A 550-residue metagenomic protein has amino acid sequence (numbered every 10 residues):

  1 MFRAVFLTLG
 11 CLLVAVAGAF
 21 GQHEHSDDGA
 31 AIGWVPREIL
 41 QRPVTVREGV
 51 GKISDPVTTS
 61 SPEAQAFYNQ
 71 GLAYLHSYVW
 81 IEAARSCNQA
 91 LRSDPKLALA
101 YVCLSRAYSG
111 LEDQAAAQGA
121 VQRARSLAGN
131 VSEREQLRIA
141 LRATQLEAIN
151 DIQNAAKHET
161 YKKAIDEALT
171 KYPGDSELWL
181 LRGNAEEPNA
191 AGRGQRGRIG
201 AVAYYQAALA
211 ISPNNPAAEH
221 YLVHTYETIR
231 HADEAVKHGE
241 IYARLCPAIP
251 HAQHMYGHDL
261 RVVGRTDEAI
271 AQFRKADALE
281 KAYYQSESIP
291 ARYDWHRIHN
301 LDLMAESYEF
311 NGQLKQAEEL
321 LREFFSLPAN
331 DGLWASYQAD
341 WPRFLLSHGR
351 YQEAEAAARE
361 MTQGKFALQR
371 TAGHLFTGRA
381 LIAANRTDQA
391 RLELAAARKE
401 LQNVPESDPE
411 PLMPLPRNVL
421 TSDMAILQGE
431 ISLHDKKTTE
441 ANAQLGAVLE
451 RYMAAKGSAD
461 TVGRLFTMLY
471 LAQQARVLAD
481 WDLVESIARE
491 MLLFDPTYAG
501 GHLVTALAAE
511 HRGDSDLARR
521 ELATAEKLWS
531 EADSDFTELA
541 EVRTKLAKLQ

Functional and structural regions predicted by a protein language model:
S60-Q89, A143-A155, I431: Alpha-helical segment of the N-proximal tetratricopeptide repeat
E63-A64, E133-R134, P213-E219, P247-Q253 (+6 more regions): Generic helix N-cap/helix-start motif at coil->alpha-helix transitions
N69, C103, I139-T144, L181 (+13 more regions): "A position-specific structural signal for the A-helix of alpha-solenoid helical repeats
L72, H76-V79, S105, S109-D113 (+13 more regions): Short coil/turn linking the two alpha-helices of tandem helical-hairpin repeats
N88-S93, R125-G129, L169-K171, L209-I211 (+9 more regions): Solenoid-like repeat scaffolds
A98, S105-N130, R261, I270-K281 (+5 more regions): TPR/TPR-like (Sel1-like) alpha-helical repeat modules
